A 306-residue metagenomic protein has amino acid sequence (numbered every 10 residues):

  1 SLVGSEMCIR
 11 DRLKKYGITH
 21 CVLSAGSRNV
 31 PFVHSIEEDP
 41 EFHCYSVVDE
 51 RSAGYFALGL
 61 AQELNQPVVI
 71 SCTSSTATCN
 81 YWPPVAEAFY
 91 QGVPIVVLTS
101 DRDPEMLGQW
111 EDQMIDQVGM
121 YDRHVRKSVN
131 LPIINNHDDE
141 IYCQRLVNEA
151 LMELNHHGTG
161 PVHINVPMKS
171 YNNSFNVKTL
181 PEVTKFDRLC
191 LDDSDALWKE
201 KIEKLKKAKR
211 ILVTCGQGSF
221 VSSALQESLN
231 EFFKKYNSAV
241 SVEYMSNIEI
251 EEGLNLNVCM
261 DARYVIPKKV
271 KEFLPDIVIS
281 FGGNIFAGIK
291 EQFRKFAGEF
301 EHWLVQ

Functional and structural regions predicted by a protein language model:
L2-C8: Short, small-residue-biased leader/transition segments that mark boundaries at the very start of proteins
R10-I18, L60-N65, L151-G158, L197-L212 (+3 more regions): Glycine-rich phosphate/diphosphate-binding loops that line cofactor/substrate pockets in enzymes
V30-P104, L274-I277, G282, F286: Thiamine diphosphate
Q66, Q113-G160: Conserved thiamine diphosphate
T78-C79, V85-S128, H157, P161: Hydrophobic or amphipathic alpha-helical targeting/insertion segments
N80, C215-V305: Glycine-rich, anion-gripping cofactor-binding loops and their flanking helix/strand elements in enzyme active sites
R102, V166-N172, Q217-S219, S246: Glycine-rich beta-alpha junction loops
L146-E149, E153-A208: Conformationally flexible catalytic loops at phosphate/diphosphate-handling active centers
